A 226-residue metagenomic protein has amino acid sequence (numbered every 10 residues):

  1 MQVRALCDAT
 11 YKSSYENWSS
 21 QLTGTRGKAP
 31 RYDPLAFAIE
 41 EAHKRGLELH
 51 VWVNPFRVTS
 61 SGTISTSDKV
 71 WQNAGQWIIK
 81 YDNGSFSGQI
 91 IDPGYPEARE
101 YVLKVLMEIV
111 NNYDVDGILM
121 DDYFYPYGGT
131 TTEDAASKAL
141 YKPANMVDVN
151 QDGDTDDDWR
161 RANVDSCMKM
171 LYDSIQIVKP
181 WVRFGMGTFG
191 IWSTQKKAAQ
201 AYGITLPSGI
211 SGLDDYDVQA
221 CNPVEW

Functional and structural regions predicted by a protein language model:
M1-P30: Aromatic-lined carbohydrate-binding/catalytic grooves of carbohydrate-active enzymes
M1-T10, N112-G117, E225: Catalytic domains of carbohydrate-active enzymes, especially glycoside hydrolases
G24-K28, G88-Y95, D154-R161, G212-L213: Second-shell loop/turn segments in exported
R26-G27, I79-N83, V147-D148, D152 (+1 more regions): Surface-exposed intrinsically disordered loops and tails
A29-L35, I39-E40, H50-N112, D217-C221: Active-site-adjacent "subsite" loops/lids of carbohydrate-active enzymes
A42, V102, I109, I118-D121 (+2 more regions): Conserved, mostly hydrophobic/aromatic
H43, E48-S60, L119-Y125, D157-V218: Aromatic-lined carbohydrate-recognition surfaces of secreted/lumenal glycan-active proteins
V58-W71, Y95, E108, N112-D157: Active-site-proximal loop/short-helix segments that contain or immediately flank catalytic acid/base residue(s)
